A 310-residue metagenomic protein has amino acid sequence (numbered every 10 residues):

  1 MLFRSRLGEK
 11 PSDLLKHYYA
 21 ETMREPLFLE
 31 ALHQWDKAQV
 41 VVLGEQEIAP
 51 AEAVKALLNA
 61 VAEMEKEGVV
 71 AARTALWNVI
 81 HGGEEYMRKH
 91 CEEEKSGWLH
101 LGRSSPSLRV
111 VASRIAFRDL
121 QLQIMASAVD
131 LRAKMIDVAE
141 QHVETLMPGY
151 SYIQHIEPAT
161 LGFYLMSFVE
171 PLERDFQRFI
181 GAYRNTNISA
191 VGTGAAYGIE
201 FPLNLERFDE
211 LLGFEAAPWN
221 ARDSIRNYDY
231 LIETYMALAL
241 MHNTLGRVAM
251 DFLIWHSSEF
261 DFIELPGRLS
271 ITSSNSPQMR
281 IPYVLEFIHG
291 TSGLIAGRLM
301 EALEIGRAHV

Functional and structural regions predicted by a protein language model:
M1-L2, H309: Short, small-residue-biased leader/transition segments that mark boundaries at the very start of proteins
F3-G198, L203-R207, R268-S273, Y283-H289: A helix-coil-helix interface module used to build multimeric assemblies and to scaffold catalytic/cofactor sites
A49-E52, L240, R280, L294: Alpha-helical structural elements of signaling/regulatory helical domains
A159-S258, I263-E264: Internal metal/ion-chelating core segments
L231, H242, P282-L285, A296: Amphipathic alpha-helical transducer elements in NTP-driven molecular machines
S273-S276, G306-R307: Surface-exposed loop-to-helix/strand elements on domain peripheries
L294-R307: Long, amphipathic alpha-helical stalk/connector segments used for oligomerization, subunit docking, or mechanical
